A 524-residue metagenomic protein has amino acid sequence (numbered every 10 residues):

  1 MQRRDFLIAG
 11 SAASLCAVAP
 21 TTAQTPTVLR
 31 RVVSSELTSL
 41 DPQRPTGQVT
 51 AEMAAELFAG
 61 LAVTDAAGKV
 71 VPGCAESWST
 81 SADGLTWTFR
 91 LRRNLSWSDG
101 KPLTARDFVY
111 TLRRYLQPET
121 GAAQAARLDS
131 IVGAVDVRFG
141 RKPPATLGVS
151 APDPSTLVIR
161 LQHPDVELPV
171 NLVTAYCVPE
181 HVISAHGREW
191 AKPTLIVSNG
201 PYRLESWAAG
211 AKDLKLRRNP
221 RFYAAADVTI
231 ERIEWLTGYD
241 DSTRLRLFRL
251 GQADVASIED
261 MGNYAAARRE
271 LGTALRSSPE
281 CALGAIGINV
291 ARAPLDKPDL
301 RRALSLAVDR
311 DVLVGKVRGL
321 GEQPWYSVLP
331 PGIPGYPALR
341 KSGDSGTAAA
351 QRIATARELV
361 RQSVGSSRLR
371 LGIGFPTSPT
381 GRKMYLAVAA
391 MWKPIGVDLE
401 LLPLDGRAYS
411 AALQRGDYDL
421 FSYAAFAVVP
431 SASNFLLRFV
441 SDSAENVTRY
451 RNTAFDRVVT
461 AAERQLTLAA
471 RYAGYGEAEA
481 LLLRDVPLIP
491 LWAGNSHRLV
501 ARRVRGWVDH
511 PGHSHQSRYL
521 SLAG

Functional and structural regions predicted by a protein language model:
V32-A82, R113, L195-N199: N-terminal lobe/hinge region of extracytoplasmic solute-binding protein
T104-R113, P154-R160, P164, G200-P201 (+6 more regions): Alpha-helical secondary-structure segments
G140-S150, P154-S155, R160-V228, R232 (+3 more regions): Gly/Pro-rich hinge or "lid" segments in bacterial periplasmic/extracellular proteins
V149-S150, V314-G315, A349, E400-Y409 (+3 more regions): Extracytoplasmic/peripheral linker and loop segments enriched in polar/acidic and small residues with frequent Thr/Pro
R188-W190, R221-A266, D398-E400: Ligand-site clamp/hinge motif
A209-A211, R357-A427, L468: Ligand/substrate-recognition segments at binding pockets and active sites
Q323-Q362, S378-K383: Structural transition elements
R498-G524: Long beta-strand-rich cores associated with HINT superfamily self-processing modules
